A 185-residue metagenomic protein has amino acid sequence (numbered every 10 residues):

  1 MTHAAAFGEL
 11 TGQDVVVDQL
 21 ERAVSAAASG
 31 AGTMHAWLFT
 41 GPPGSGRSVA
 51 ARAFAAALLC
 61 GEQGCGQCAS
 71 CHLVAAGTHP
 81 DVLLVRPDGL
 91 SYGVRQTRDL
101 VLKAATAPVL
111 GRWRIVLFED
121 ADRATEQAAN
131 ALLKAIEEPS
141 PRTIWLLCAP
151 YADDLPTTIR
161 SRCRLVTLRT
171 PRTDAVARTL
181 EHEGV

Functional and structural regions predicted by a protein language model:
M1-D120, Q127, I144: P-loop/Walker A NTP-binding region and its immediately flanking N-terminal helices in P-loop NTPase folds
L84-R86, L147, L165-T167: Structural signal for conserved beta-strand scaffold positions within catalytic alpha/beta enzyme cores
A105, N130-L147: Conserved catalytic/switch belt of AAA+ P-loop NTPases
E119-D120, L147-A152, T170-R172: A short beta-strand-to-loop transition that corresponds to the Sensor-1 phosphate-sensing loop of AAA+ P-loop ATPases
A124, P139-P156: Sensor-1/coupling segment of RecA-like P-loop NTPase cores
P156-V185: Conserved AAA+ ATPase core "coupling" helix
